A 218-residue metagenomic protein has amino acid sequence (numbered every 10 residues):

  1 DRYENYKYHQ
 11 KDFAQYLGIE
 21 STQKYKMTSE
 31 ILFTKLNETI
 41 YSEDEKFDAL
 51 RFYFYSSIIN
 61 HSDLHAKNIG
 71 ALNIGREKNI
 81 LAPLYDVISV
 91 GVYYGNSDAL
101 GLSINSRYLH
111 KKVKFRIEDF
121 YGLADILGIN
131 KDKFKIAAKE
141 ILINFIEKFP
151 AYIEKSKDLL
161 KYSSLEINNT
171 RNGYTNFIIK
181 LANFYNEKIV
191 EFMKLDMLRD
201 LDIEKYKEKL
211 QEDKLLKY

Functional and structural regions predicted by a protein language model:
D1-A66, G70-Y218: Anionic ligand-binding catalytic core segments
